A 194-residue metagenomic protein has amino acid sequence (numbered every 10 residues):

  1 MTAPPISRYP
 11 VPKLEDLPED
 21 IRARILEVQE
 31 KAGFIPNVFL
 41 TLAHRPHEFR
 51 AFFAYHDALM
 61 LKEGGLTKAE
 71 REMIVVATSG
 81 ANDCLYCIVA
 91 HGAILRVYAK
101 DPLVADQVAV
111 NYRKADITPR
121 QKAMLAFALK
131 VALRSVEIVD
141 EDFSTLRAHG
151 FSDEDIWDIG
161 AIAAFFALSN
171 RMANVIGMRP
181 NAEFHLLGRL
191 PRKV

Functional and structural regions predicted by a protein language model:
M1-V194: Hydrophobic alpha-helical segments
